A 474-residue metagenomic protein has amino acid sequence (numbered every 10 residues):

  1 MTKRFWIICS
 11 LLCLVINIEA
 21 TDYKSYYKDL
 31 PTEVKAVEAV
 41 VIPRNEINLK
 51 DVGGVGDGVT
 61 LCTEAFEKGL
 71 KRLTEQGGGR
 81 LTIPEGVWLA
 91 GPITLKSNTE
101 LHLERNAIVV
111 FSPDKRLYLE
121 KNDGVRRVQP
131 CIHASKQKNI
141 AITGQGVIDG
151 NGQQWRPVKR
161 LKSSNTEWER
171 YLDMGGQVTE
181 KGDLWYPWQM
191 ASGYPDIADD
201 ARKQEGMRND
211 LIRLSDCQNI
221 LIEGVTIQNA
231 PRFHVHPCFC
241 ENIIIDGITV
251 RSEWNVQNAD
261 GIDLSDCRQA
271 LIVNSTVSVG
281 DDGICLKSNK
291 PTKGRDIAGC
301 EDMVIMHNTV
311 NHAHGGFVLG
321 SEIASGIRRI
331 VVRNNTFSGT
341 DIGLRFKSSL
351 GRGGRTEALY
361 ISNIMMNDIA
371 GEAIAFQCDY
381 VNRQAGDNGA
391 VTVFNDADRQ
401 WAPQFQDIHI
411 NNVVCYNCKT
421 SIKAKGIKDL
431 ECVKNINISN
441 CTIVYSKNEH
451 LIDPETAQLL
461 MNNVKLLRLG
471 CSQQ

Functional and structural regions predicted by a protein language model:
T2-T82, V87-P92, K96-E100, E104-D216 (+9 more regions): Extracellular "leader-to-stem" segments immediately downstream of a signal peptide or signal-anchor in secreted/lumenal
V55-D57, P291-R295, S325-G326, R352: Short, small-residue-enriched loops and turns at beta-alpha junctions that line or gate enzyme active sites
G78, G91-P92, S112-P113, N151-W155 (+12 more regions): Short glycine/acidic-rich loop motifs that flank beta-strands on beta-rich extracellular proteins
V87, F239-E241, T249, S288-K290 (+5 more regions): Active-site-proximal loop/turn and secondary-structure-junction residues that shape catalytic pockets, frequently
P92, L101, E253-V256, A324-G326 (+2 more regions): Short glycine/serine/proline-enriched coil/turn segments at secondary-structure junctions
R105-N106, K138-V147, Q218-Q228, E241-E253 (+9 more regions): Right-handed parallel beta-helix
I323, N334, G343-Q474: Extracellular beta-rich repeat passengers
